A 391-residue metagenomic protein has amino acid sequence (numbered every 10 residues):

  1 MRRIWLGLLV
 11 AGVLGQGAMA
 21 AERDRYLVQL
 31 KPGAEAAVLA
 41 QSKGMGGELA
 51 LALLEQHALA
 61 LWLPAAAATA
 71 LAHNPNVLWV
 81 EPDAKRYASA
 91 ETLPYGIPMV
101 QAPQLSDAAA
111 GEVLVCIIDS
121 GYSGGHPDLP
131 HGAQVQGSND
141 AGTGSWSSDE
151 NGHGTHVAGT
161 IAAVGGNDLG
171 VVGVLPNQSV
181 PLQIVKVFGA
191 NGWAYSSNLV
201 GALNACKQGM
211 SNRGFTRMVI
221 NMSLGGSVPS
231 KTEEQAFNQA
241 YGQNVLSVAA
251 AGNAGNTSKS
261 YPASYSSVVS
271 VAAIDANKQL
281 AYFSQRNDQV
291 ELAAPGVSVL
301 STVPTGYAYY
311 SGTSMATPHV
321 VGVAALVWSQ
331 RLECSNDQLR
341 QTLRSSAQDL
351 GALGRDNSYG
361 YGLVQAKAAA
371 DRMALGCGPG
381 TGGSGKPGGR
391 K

Functional and structural regions predicted by a protein language model:
G7-G15: Bacterial N-terminal signal peptides
Q16-A20: Sec/Tat signal peptide C-region and signal peptidase I cleavage site
R25-Y26, L49-A65, V219-M222: Surface-exposed aromatic
K43-Q56, A66-L114, S120-P130, N139 (+4 more regions): Protease zymogen maturation seam
P82, V157, R213-V303, A316 (+2 more regions): Catalytic-core segments of hydrolase enzymes
P103-V135, G144-S197, R213-V219, S264-S267 (+3 more regions): Subtilisin-like serine protease catalytic core
D119, G252, G312: Active-site glycine-centered loops adjacent to acidic/histidine catalytic or metal-binding residues that shape
A158-A162, Q183-G189, N204, Q208-G209 (+4 more regions): Hydrolase catalytic cores
